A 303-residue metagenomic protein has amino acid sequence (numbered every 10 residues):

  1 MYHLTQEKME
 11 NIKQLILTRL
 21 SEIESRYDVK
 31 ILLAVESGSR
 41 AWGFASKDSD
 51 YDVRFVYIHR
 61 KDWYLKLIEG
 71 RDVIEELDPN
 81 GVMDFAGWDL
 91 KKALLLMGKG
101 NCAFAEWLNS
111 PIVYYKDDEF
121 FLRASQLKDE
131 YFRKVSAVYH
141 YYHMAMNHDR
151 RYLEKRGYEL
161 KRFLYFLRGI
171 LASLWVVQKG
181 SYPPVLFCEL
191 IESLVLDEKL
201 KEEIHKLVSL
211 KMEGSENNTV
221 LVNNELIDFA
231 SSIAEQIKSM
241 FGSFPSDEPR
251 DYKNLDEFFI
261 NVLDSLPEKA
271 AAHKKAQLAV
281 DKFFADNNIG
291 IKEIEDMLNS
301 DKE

Functional and structural regions predicted by a protein language model:
M1-V35: Helical scaffold of the NTase/Pol beta-like nucleotidyltransferase catalytic core
L4, K8, S46, G81 (+2 more regions): Conserved aromatic-histidine-acidic binding/catalytic patches
E36-P79: Catalytic metal-binding acidic patch
K66-M144: A basic- and aromatic-enriched beta-loop-alpha substructure that forms the phosphate/nucleotide- and DNA/RNA-contacting
M97, I170-V177, L194, V262 (+2 more regions): Generic structural signal for hydrophobic core residues of well-folded globular domains
S125-Y252: Conserved nucleotidyltransferase catalytic core and NTase-mimicking acidic/glycine-rich helix/loop elements in nucleic
S231, Q277-V280, F284, E295-N299: Residue-level detector of alpha-helical secondary structure
E248-K269: Acidic, carboxylate-rich catalytic segments that either coordinate divalent cations
